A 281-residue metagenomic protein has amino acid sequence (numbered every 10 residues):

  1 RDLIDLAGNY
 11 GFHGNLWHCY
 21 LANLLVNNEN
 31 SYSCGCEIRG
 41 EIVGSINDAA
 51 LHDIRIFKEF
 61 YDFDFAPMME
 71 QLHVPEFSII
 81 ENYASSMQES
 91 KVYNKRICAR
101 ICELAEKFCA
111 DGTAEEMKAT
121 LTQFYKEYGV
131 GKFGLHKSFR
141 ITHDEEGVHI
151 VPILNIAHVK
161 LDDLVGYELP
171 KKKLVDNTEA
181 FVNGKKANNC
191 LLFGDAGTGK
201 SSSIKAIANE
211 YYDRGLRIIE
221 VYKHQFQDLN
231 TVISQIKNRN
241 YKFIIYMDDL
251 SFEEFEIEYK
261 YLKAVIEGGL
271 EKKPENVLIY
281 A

Functional and structural regions predicted by a protein language model:
R1-V165, L169: AAA+ P-loop ATPase mechanoenzymes
L154-C190: Pre-Walker A (pre-P-loop) alpha-helix and adjacent loop at the N terminus of AAA/AAA+ ATPase modules, a conserved
D176-G184, N209-D213, H224, Q235 (+2 more regions): Conserved helix-loop functional segments at active or binding sites
K185-A187, R214-G215, N238-Y241, K273-N276: Short loop/turn elements that form and flank the Walker-type P-loop nucleotide-binding site in RecA-like NTPase cores
N189-K223, T231-N238: Walker A/P-loop
E220, I244-D248, N276-A281: Structural recognition of the conserved hydrophobic beta-strand(s) that form the central parallel beta-sheet of P-loop
K223, D249-F252: Conserved Walker B
S234-N238, E253-A281: Conserved catalytic/switch belt of AAA+ P-loop NTPases
